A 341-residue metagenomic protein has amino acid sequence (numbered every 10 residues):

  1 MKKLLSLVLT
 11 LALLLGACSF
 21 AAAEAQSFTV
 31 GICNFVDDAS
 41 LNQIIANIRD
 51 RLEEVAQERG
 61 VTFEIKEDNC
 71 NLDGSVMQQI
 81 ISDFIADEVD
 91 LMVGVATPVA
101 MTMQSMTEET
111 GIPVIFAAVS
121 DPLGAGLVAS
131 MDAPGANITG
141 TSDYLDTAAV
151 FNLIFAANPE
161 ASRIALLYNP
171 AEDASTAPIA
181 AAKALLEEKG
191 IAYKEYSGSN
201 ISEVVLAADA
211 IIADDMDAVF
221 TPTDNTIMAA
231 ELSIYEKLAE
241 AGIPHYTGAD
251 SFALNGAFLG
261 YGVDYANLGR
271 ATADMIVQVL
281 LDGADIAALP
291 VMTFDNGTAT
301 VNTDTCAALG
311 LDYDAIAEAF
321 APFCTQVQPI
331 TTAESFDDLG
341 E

Functional and structural regions predicted by a protein language model:
C18-Q26: Sec-dependent signal peptide cleavage junction
T29-D50, V55, K66-V76, A171-S175 (+1 more regions): Extracytoplasmic "Venus flytrap"
V30, I48, T139-K189, D285 (+1 more regions): An alpha-beta-alpha
K66-A129, D224-A239, I243-G248: Beta-alpha junction/loop-to-helix N-cap segments that form part of ligand/metal-binding clefts
D121-R163, V263-A284: Hydrophobic alpha-helical segments within soluble ligand-binding/sensing domains
D173-H245, A249: Pocket-lining segment of extracytoplasmic ligand-binding domains
Q278-E341: Hinge/cleft segment of the Venus flytrap/periplasmic-binding protein
